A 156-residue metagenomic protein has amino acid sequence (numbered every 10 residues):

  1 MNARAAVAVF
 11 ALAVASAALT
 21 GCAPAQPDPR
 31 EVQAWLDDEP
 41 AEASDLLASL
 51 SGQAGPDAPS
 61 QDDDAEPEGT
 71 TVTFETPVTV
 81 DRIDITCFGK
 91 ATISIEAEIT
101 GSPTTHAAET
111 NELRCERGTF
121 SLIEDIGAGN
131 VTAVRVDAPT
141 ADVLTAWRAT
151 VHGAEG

Functional and structural regions predicted by a protein language model:
M1-C22: Sec-dependent bacterial lipoprotein signal peptides
P24-F74, H106, H152-G156: Transition segment at domain starts
E39-P40, G101, T140-G156: C-terminal edge strands of extracellular/lumenal beta-sandwich accessory domains
D63-A91: Short, surface-exposed binding/anchoring microloops in extracellular/periplasmic proteins
A65, I99-G127: An anionic, turn-rich surface loop/hairpin at beta-sheet edges that serves as a generic interaction/coordination patch
T70-E75, R114-G129, H152-A154: Beta-sandwich interaction modules
V78-D84, D125-A149: Noncatalytic modules at the cell exterior or secretory-pathway interfaces, chiefly beta-strand-rich lectin/adhesion
A91-H106, R148-T150: Short, surface-exposed beta-strand/strand-loop-strand elements in extracellular ectodomains
